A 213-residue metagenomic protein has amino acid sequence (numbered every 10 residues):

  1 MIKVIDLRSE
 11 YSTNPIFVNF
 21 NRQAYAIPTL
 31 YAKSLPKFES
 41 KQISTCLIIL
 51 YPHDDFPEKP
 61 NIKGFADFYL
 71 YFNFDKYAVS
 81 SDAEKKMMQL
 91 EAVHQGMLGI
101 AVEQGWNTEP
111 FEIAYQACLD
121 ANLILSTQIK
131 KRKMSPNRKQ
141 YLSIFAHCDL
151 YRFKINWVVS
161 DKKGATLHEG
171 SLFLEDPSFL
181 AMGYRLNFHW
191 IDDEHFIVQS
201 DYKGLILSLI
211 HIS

Functional and structural regions predicted by a protein language model:
M1-Q128: Sequence/structural signature of beta-propeller modules and their immediately flanking N-terminal secretory/stalk
K133-R138, L180-H195: Blade-terminus and WD-like Trp-Asp/Gly-His loop motifs, strongest in beta-propeller folds
Q140-A146, E194-D201: Short beta-strand elements that form the blades of beta-propeller/WD-repeat-like and other beta-sheet-rich scaffold
C148-Y151, K203: Short glycine/acidic-enriched loop and turn motifs that connect beta-strands
K154-D161: Short, surface-exposed beta-strand/strand-loop-strand elements in extracellular ectodomains
G164-T166: Residue-level signal for glycine
E169-P177: Solvent-exposed serine/threonine-rich low-complexity stretches and specific carbohydrate-binding patches
I210-I212: Conserved small/polar residues in nucleotide/adenosyl-binding loops
